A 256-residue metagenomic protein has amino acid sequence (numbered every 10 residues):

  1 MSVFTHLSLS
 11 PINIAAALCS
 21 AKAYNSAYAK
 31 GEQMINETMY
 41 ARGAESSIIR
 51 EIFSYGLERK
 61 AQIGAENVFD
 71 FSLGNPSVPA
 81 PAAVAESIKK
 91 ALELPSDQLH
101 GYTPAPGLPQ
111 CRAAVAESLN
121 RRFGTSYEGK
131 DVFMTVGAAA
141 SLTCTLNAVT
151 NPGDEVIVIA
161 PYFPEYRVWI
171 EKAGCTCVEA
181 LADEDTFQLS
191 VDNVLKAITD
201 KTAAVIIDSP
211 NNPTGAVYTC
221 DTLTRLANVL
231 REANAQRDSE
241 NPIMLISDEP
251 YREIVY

Functional and structural regions predicted by a protein language model:
M1-V3, I12-I14: Short hydrophobic transmembrane-like helices used for membrane targeting/insertion
I35, M39-G137, C144: N-terminal small-domain helix-loop-helix segment of the aminotransferase-like
S96-E240, R252-I254: Conserved core of the PLP fold type I
L245-I246: Residue-level marker for buried hydrophobic side chains located in beta-strands that build the well-ordered beta-sheet
E249: Walker B catalytic acidic pair
